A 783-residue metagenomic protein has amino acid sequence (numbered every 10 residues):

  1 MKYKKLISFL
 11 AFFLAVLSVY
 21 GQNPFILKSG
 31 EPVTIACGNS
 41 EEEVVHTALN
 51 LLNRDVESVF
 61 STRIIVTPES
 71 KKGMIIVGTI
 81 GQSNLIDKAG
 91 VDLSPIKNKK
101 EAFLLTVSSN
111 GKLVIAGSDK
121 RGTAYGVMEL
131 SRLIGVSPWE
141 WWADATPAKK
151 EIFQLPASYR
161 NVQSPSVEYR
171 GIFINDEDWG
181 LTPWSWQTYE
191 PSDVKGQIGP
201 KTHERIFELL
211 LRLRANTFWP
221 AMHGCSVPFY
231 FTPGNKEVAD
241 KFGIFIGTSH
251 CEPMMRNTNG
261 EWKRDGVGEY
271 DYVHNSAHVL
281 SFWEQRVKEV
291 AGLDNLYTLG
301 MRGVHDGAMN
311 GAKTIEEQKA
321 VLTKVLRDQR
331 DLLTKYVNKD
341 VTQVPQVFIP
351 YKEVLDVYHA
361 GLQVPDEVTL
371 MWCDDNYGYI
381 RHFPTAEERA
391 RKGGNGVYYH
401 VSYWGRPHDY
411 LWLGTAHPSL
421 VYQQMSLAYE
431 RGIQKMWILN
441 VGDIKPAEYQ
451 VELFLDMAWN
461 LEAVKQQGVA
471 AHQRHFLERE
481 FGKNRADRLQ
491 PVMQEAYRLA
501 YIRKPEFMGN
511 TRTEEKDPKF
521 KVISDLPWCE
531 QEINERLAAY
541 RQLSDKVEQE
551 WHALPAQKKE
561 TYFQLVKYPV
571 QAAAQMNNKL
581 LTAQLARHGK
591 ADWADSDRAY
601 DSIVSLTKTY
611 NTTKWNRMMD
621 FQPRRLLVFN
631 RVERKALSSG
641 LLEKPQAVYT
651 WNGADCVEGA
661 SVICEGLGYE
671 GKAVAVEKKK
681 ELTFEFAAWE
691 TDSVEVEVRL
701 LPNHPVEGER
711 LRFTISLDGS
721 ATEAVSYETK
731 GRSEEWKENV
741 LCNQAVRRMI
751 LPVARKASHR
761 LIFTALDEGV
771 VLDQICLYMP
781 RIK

Functional and structural regions predicted by a protein language model:
M1-P24: Bacterial Sec-dependent N-terminal signal peptides
Q22-S164: Contiguous, structured surface segment used for ligand recognition
G111-A145, F231-M255, R264-K288: Hydrophobic or amphipathic alpha-helical targeting/insertion segments
V114-G117, D178-P200, N216-S226, E261-V279 (+4 more regions): The substrate-binding groove and active-site-proximal loops of carbohydrate-active enzymes, especially glycoside
W139-K195, K201-A221, G393-G396: An acidic-aromatic substrate-binding cleft motif
A145-E151, Q473-L627: C-terminal non-catalytic alpha-helical accessory regions
K149-L155, H223, Y230, E237-K241 (+3 more regions): Gly/Pro-rich turn-and-neighbor structural signature
P623-K783: Extracytoplasmic
